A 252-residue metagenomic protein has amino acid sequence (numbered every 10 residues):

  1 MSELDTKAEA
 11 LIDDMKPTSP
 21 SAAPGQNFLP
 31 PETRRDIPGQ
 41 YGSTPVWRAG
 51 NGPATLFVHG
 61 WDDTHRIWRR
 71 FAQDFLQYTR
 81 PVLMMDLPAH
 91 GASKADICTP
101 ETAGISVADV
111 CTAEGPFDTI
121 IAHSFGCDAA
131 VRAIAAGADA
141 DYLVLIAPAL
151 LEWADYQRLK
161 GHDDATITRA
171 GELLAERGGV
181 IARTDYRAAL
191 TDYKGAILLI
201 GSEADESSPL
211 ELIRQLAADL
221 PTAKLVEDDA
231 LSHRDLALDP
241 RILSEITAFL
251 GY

Functional and structural regions predicted by a protein language model:
M1-D36: An N-terminal hydrophobic leader/cap segment in hydrolases
H65, A72-K94: Conserved alpha/beta-hydrolase
I97-E114, D118: Alpha/beta-hydrolase active-site loop
I121-A130: Gly/Ala-rich beta-loop-alpha elbow adjacent to hydrolase catalytic centers
A135-G178: Hydrolase active-site cap/lid region
Y193, L199-G201, D205: Short beta-strand/loop motif that positions the catalytic acidic residue of the alpha/beta-hydrolase fold
E206-L212: Conserved alpha/beta-hydrolase "acid-adjacent" motif
L231-R241: Catalytic histidine-centered segment of alpha/beta-hydrolase-like enzymes
